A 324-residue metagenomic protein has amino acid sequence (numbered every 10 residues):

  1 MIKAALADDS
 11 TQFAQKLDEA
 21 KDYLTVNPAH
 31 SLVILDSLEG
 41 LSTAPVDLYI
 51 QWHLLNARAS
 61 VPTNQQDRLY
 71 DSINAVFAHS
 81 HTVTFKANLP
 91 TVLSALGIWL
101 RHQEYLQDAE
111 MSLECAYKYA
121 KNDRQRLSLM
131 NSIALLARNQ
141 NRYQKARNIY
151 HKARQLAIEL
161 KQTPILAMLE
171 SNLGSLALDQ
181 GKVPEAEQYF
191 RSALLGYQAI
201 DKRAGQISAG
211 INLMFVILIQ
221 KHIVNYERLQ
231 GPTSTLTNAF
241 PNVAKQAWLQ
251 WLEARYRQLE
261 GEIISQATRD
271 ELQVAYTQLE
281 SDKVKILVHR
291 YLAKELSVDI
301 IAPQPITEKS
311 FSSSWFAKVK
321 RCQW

Functional and structural regions predicted by a protein language model:
M1-Y70, S312-W324: N-terminal leader/linker segments that initiate helical-solenoid repeat arrays
I2-A5, Q12, R255, E260-W324: C-terminal non-catalytic interaction modules
S10, D47-Y49, L54, A87 (+4 more regions): Residue signature of alpha-solenoid helical repeat architecture, marking inter-repeat boundaries and helix-start
F13-D22, A57, P90, G97 (+5 more regions): Conserved small-residue packing positions in alpha-helical repeats and bundles
S31, L69, A109, A146 (+2 more regions): Single-residue signature of alpha-solenoid repeat helices
D36-L41, N74-T82, E114-Y119, H151-K161 (+3 more regions): Amphipathic alpha-helical segments of tetratricopeptide repeats
L54-P62, T91-H102, Q125-N139, P164-D179 (+1 more regions): Conserved alpha-helical positions within TPR/SEL1-like repeat arrays
